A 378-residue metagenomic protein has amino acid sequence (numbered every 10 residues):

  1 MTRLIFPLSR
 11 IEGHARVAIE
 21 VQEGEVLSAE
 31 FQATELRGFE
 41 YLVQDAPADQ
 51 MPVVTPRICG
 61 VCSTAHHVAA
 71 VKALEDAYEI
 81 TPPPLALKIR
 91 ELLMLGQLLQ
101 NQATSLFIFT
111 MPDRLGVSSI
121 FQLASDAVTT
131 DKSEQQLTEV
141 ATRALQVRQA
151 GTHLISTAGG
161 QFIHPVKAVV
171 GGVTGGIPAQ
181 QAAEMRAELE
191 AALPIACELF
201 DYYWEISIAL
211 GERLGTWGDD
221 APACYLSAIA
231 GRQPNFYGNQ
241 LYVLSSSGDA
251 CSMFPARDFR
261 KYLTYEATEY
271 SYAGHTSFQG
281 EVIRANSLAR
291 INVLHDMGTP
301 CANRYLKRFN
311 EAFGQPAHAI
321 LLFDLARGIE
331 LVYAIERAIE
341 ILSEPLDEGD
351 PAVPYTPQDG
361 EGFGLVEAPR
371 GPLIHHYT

Functional and structural regions predicted by a protein language model:
M1-P372: Active-site bordering "gate/hinge" segments that shape substrate access to catalytic or cofactor-binding pockets
P372-T378: C-terminal hydrophobic structural anchor segments that stabilize assembly/packing rather than catalytic chemistry
